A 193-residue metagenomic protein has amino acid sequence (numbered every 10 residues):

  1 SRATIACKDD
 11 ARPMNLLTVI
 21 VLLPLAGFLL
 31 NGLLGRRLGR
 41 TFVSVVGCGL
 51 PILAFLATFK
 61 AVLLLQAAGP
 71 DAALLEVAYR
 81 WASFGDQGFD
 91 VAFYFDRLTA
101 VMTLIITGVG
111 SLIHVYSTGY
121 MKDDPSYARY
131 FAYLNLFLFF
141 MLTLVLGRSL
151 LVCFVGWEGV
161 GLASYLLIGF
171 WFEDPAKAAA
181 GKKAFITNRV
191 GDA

Functional and structural regions predicted by a protein language model:
I5-A11, N15-L16, L34-A132: Transmembrane helix-loop-helix hairpins at membrane boundaries of multipass inner-membrane proteins
P13-L38, L151-G169: Alpha-helical transmembrane segments and their immediate interhelical/interface regions in integral membrane proteins
L22, I52, Y94-R97, G147 (+1 more regions): Alpha-helical architecture
A26-G27, A54, D86, I106-I113 (+2 more regions): Membrane-embedded alpha-helical core segments of multi-pass
N31, L65, T103, S117 (+3 more regions): Active-site-proximal flexible loops/turns
R40-V43, Y130-A193: Alpha-helical multi-pass transmembrane bundles of energy-transducing inner-membrane proteins
